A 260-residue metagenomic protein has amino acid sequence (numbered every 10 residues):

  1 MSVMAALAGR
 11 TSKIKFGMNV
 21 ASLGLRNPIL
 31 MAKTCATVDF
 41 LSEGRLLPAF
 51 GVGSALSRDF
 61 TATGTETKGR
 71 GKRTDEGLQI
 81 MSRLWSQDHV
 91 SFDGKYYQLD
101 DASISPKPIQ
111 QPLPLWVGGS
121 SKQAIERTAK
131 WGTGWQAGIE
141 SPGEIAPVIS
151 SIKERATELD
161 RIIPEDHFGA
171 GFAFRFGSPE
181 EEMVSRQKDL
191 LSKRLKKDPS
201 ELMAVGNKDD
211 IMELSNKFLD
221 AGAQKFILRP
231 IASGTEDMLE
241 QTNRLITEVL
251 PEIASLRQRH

Functional and structural regions predicted by a protein language model:
M1-H260: Active-site-adjacent structural elements that line small-molecule/cofactor binding pockets in enzymes
